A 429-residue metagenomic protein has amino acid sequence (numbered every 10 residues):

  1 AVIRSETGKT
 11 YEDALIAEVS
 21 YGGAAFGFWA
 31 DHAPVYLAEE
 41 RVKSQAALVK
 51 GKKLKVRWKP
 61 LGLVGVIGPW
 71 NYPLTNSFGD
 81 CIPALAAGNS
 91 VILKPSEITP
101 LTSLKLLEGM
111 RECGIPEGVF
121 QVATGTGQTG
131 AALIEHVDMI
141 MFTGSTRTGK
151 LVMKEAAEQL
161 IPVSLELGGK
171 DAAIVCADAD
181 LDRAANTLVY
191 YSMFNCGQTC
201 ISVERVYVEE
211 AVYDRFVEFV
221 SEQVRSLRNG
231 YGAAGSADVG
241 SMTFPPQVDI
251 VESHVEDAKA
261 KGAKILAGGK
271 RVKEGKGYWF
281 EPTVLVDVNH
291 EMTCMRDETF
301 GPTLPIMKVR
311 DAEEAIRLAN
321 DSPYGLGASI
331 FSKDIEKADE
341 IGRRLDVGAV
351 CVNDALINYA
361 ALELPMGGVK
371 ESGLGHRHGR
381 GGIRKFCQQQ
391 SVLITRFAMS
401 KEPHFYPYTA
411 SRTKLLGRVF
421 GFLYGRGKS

Functional and structural regions predicted by a protein language model:
A1, A24, D31, L104 (+10 more regions): Replace "anionic and nucleotidyl ligands
A1-K52: N-terminal Rossmann-like NAD(P)+-binding subdomain of aldehyde/semialdehyde dehydrogenases
I3, F26, G88, F120 (+7 more regions): Residue-level signal for inorganic ion chemistry
G8, E12, D31-V35, R111-I115 (+11 more regions): Generic secondary-structure signature for well-ordered alpha-helical cores
K43-R183, V309: Rossmann-like NAD(P) dinucleotide-binding subdomain of oxidoreductase/dehydrogenase enzymes
L133-I134, L167-G168, T199-I201, G235-S236 (+2 more regions): Short glycine-enriched loop/turn motifs at secondary-structure junctions
M139, R147-N289, V352, G421-K428: ALDH superfamily catalytic-core signature
V272, W279-S429: Conserved C-terminal structural/oligomerization subdomain of aldehyde/semialdehyde dehydrogenase
